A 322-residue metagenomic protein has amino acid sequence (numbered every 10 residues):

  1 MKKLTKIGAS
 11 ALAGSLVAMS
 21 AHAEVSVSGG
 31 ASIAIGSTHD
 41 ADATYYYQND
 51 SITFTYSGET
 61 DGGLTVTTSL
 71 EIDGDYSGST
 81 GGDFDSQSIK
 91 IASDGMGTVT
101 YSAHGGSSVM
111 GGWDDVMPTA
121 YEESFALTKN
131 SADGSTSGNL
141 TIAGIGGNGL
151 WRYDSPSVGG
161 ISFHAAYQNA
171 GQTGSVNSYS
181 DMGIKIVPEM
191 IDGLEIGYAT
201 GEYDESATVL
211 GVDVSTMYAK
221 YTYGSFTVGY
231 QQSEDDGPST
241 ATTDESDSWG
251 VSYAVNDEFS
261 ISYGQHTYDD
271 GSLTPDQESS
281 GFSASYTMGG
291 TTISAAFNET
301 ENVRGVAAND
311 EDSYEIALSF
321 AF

Functional and structural regions predicted by a protein language model:
M1-F322: Outer-membrane beta-barrel proteins
